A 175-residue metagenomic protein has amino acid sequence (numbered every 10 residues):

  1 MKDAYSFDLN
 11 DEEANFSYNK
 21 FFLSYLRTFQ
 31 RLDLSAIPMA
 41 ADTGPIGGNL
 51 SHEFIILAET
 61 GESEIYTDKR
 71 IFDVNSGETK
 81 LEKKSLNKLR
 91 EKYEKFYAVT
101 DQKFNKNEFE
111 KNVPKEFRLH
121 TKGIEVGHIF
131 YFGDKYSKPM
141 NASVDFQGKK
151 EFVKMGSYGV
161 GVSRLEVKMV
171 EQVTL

Functional and structural regions predicted by a protein language model:
M1-L175: TRNA-recognition modules of translation machinery and tRNA-sensing kinases, especially anticodon-binding
